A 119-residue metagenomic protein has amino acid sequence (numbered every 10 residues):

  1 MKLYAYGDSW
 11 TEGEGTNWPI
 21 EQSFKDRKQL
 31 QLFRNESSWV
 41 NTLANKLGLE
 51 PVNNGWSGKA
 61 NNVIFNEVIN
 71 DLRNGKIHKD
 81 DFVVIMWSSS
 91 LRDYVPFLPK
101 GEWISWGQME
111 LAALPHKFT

Functional and structural regions predicted by a protein language model:
M1-V63: Serine-esterase "nucleophile elbow" of acetyl-processing enzymes
W56, V63-N74: Active-site donor-binding segments of glycosyltransferases and PAPS-dependent sulfotransferases
I69-T119: Alpha-helical cap/lid subdomain in secreted, periplasmic, or secretory-pathway luminal O-acyl-processing enzymes
